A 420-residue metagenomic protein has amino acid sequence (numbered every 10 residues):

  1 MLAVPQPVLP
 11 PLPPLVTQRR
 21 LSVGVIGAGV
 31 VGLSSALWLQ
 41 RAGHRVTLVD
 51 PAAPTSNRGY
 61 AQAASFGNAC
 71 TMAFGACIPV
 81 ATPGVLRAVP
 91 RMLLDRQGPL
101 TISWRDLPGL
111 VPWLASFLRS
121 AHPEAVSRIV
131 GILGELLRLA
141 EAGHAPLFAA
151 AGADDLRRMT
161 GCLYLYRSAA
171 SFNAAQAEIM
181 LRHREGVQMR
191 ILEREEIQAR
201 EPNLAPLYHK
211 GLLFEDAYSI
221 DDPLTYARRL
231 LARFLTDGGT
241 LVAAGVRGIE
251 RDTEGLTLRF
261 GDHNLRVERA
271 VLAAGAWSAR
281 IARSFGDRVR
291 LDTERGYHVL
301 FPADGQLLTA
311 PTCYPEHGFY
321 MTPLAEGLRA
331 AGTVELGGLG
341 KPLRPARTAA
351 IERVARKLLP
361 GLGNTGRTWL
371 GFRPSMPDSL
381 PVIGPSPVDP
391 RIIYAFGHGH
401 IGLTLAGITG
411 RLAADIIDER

Functional and structural regions predicted by a protein language model:
M1-V23, R41-A42: Extreme N-terminal leader/targeting segments of oxidoreductases
R19-L21, F260-R269: Core beta-strand elements of the Rossmann-like FAD/NAD(P) dinucleotide-binding domain in flavoenzyme oxidoreductases
L21-L48: N-terminal Rossmann-like FAD-binding beta1-loop-alpha1 element of flavoenzymes
R41-F66: Glycine-rich FAD pyrophosphate-binding loop
N68-M72, A76-S120, G248-G255, N264-P390: Active-site substrate-recognition segment that forms the wall of the catalytic cavity or substrate channel
V111-R229: Rossmann-like flavin
L192-R200, V242-L256: A conserved short coil-to-beta-strand element within the FAD-binding core of flavoproteins
A406-R420: Internal hydrophobic alpha-helix adjacent to the cofactor/substrate pocket in enzyme cavities
